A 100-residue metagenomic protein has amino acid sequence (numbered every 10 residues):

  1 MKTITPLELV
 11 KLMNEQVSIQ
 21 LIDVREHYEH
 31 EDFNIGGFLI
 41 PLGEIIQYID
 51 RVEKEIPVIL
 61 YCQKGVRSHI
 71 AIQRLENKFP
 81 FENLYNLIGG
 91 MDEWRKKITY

Functional and structural regions predicted by a protein language model:
M1-Q20, V24-P57, K64-Y100: Rhodanese-like catalytic fold shared by cysteine-dependent sulfurtransferases and DSP/PTP-type phosphatases
